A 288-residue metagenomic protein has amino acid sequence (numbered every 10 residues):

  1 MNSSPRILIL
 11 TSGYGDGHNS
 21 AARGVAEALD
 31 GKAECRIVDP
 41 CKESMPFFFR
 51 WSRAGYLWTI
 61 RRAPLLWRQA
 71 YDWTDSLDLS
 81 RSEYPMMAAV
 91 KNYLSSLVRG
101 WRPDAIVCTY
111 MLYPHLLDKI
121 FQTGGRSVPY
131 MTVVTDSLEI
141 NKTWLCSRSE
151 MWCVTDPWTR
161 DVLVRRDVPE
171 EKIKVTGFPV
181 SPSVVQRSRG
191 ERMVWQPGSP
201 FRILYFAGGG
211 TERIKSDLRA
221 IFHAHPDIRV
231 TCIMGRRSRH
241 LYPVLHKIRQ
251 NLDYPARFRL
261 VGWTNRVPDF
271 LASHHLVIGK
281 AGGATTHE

Functional and structural regions predicted by a protein language model:
M1-P5, S188-A207: Nucleotide-sugar donor-binding and catalytic loop/hinge architecture of NDP-sugar-dependent glycosyltransferases
G24-W101: Conserved N-terminal ligand/cofactor-binding loop architecture of enzyme catalytic domains
Y93-I106, H115-M131: Glycosyltransferases and closely related glycan-assembly transferases that use nucleotide-activated donors
T109-Y110, V154-D156, K280: Replace "coordinates the UDP/GDP/TDP-sugar" with "coordinates nucleotide-activated sugar donors
Q122-V185: Active-site-proximal region of nucleotide-activated glycan assembly enzymes, centered on histidine/acidic-rich loops
P197-H274: Donor-nucleotide binding loops and adjacent catalytic segments primarily of GT-B fold Leloir glycosyltransferases
P268, T286-E288: Short alpha-helical segment that forms part of, or immediately flanks, the ligand-binding pocket in carbohydrate-active
A272-A284: Acidic donor-binding loop of glycosyltransferase active sites
